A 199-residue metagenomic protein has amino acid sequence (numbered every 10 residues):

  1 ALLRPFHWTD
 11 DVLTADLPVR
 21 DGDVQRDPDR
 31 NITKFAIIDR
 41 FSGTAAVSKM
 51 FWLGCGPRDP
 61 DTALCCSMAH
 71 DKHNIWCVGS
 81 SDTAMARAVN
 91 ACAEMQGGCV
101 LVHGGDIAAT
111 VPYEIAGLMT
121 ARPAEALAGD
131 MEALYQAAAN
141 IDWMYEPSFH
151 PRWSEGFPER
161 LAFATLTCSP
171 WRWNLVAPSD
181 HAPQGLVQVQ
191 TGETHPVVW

Functional and structural regions predicted by a protein language model:
A1-T33, W173-L175: Hard-cation-handling environments
H7-W8, R40-G43, H73, D82-A84 (+1 more regions): Short, glycine-/Ser/Thr-/acidic-enriched flexible segments
L17-D59: Surface-exposed, low-hydrophobicity interaction/linker segments
D27, C77-S80: Alpha-helix N-cap/loop-to-helix boundary motif
T33, S48-K72, V78, M85-W199: Catalytic centers of hydrolytic enzymes
